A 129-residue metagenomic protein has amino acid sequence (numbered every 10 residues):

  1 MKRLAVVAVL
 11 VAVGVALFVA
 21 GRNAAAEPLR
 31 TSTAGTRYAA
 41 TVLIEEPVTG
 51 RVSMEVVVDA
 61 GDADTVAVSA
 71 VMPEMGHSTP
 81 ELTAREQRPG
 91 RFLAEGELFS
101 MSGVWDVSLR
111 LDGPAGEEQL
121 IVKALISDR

Functional and structural regions predicted by a protein language model:
K2-R129: Contiguous segments within soluble domain cores/interaction surfaces
